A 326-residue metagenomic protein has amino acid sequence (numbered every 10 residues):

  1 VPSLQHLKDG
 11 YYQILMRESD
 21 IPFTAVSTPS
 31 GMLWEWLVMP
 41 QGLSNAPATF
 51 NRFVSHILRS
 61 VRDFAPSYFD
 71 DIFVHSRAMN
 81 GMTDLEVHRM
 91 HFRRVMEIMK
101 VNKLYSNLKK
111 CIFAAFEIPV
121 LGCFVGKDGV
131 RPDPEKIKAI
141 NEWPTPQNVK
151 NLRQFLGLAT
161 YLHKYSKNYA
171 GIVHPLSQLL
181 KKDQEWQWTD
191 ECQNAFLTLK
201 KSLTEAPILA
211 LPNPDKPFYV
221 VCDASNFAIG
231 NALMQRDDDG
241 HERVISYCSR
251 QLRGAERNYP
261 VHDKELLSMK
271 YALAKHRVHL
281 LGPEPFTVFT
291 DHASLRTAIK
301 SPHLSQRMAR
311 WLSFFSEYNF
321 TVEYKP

Functional and structural regions predicted by a protein language model:
V1-T287, S294-W311, E317-F320, K325-P326: Retroelement reverse transcriptase polymerase core
